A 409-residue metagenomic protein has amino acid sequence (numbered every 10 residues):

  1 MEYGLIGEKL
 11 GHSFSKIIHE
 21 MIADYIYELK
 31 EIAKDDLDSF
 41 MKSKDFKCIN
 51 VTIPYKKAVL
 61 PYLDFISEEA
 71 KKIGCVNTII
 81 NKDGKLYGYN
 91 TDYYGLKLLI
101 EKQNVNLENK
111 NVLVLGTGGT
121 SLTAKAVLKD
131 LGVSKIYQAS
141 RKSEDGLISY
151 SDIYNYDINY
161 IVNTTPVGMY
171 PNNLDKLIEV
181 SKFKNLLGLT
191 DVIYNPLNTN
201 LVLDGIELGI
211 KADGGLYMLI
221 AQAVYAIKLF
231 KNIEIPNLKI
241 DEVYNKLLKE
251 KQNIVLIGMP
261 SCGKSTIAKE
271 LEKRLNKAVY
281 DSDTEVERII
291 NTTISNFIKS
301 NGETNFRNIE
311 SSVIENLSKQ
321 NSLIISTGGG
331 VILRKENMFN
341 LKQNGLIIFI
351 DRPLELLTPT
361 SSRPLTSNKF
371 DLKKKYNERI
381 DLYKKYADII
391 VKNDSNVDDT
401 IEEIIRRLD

Functional and structural regions predicted by a protein language model:
E2-Q103, P196-N198, D204, L208-K211 (+1 more regions): Phosphate/diphosphate ligand-binding glycine-rich loop within oxidoreductases
G7, N90-Y93, I100, N109-K129 (+1 more regions): Glycine-rich adenosine-cofactor-binding loop
L131-L147, E285-I290: NAD(P)-binding Rossmann-fold cofactor-contacting core
G146-A212, V331-N337: Rossmann-like adenosine-cofactor binding region
V192-Q252, N393: Adenosine-phosphate binding glycine-rich loop
D241-K249, E270, R274, L346 (+1 more regions): NTP-dependent small-molecule kinase module
T284-F339: ATP-dependent small-molecule kinase phosphotransfer cores that center on conserved nucleotide phosphate-binding segments
N344-L382: A glycine- and Lys/Arg-enriched "phosphate-lid" helix/loop adjacent to the NTP-binding pocket of small-molecule kinases
